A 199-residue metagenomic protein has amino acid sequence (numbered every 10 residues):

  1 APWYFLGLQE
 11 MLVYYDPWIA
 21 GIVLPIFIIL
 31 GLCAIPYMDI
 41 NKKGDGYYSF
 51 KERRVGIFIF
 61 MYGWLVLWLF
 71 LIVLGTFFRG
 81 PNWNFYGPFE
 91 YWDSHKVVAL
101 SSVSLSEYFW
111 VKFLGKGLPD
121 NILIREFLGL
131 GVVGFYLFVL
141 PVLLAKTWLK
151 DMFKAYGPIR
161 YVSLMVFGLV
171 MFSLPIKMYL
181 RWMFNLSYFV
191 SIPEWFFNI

Functional and structural regions predicted by a protein language model:
A1-D45, S49-I199: Hydrophobic cores of alpha-helical transmembrane segments in multi-pass integral membrane proteins
